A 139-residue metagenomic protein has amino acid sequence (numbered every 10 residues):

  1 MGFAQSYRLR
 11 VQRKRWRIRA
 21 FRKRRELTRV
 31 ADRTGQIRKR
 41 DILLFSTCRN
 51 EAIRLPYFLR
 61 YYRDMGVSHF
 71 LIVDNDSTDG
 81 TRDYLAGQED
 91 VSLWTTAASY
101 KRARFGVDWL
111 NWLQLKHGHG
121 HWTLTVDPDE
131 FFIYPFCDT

Functional and structural regions predicted by a protein language model:
M1-P56, R60: N-proximal low-complexity "stem/linker" segments adjacent to membrane-targeting elements
R22, G80-T125, I133: Active-site-proximal specificity loops/subdomain of glycosyltransferases
L43-F45, F70-L71, S92: A structural signal for isolated positions on well-ordered beta-strands in alpha/beta enzyme cores
L55, T78-G80: Structured catalytic core of nucleotide-sugar glycosyltransferases
R60-H69: Short, acidic, metal-binding catalytic loop of nucleotide-sugar glycosyltransferases
S68, H121, D129: Conserved acidic residues
S68-D76: Short beta-strand/loop segment that forms part of the nucleotide-sugar
Y134-T139: Conserved donor-nucleotide/metal-binding helix-loop-beta segment in metal-dependent transferases, i.e., the alpha-helix
